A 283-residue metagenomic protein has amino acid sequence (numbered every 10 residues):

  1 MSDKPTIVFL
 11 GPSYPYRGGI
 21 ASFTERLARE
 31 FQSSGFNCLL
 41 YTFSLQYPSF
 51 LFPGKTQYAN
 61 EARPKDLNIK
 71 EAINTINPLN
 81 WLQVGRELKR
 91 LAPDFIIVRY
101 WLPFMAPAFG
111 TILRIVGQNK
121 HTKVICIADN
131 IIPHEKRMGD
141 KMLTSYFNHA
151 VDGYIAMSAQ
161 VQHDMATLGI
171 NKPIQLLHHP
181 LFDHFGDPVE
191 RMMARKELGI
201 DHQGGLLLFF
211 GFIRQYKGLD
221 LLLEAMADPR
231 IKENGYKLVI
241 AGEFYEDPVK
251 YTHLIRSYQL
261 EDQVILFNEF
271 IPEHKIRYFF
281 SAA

Functional and structural regions predicted by a protein language model:
S13-R17, R29-R90, V161, A166 (+2 more regions): N-terminal strand-loop element at the rim of the active site of nucleotide-sugar-dependent glycosyltransferases
Q32, G117-Q118, I132-D152: A conserved, positively charged/aromatic
F43-Y47, G235-T252, E269: Glycosyltransferase donor-sugar binding loop
N148, R277-A283: Short alpha-helical donor nucleotide-sugar binding micro-motif in glycosyltransferases
H149-P188: Donor nucleotide-sugar binding/catalytic pocket of nucleotide-sugar-dependent glycosyltransferases
G186-I200, H253-I255: A short helix/loop element that forms part of the nucleotide-sugar donor recognition site in Leloir-type
I200-K217, L223-M226, V239: Conserved donor-binding/catalytic core segment of Leloir-type glycosyltransferases
E246-K250, E261-P272, F279: Active-site donor-binding acidic/aromatic loop of nucleotide-activated sugar and phosphosugar transferases involved
